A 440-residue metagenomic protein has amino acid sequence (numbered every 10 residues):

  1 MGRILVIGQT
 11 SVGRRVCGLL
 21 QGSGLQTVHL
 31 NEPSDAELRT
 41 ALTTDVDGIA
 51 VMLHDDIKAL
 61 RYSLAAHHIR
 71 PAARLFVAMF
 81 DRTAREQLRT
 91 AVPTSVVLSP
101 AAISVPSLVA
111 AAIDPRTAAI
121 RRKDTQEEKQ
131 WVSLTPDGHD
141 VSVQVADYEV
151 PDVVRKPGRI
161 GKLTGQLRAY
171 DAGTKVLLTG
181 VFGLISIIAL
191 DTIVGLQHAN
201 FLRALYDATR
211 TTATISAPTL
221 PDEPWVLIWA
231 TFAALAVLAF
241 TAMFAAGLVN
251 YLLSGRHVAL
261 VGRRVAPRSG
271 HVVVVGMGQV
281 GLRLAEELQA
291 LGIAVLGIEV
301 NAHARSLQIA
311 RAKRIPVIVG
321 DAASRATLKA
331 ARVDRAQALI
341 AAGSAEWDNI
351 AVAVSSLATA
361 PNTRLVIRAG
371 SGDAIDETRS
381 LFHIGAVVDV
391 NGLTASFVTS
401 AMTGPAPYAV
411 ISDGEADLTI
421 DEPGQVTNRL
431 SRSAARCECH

Functional and structural regions predicted by a protein language model:
M1-H440: Cytosolic regulatory regions of ion transport systems
